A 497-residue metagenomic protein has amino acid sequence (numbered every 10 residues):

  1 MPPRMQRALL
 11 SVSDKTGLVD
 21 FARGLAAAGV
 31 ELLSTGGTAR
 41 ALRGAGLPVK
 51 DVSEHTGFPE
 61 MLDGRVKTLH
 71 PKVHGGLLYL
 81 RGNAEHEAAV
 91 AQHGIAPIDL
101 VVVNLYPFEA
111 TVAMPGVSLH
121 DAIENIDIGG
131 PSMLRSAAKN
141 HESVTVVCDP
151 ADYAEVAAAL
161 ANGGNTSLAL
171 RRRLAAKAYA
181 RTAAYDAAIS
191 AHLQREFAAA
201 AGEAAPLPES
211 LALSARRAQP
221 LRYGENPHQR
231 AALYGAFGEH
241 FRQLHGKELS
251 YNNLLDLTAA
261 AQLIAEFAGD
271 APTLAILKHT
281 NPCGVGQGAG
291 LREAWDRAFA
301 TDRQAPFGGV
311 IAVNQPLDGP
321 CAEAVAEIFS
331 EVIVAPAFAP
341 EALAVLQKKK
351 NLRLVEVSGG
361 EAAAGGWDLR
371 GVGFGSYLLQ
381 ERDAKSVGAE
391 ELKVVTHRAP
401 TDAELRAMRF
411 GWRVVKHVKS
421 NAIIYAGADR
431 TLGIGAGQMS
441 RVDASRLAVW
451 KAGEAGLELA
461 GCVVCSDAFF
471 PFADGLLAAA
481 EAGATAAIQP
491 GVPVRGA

Functional and structural regions predicted by a protein language model:
M1-H55: N-terminal glycine-/serine-/threonine-rich phosphate-binding loop
P2-L10, Y185-A187, R195-A497: ATP-dependent carboxylate/acyl-activation modules
A28, H74-G75, M114-I128, H141-V147 (+5 more regions): Flexible, glycine/proline-enriched loop segments at strand-loop-helix junctions that form or flank small-ligand binding
V30-L33, G46-P59, L100-V101, T145-V146 (+4 more regions): Short hydrophobic/aromatic-enriched beta-strand-loop microsegments
G37-F108: Glycine-rich nucleotide/cofactor/substrate-binding loop typically near the N-terminus or early in the first domain
R81-I128, R135-A138, K393-D402: Active-site/ligand-binding-proximal alpha/beta "capping" segment
P107, M133, N140-V156: Mobile "lid/hinge" segments at catalytic clefts and subdomain interfaces of large enzymes
A151, E155-L211, L221: Non-catalytic interaction/clamp surfaces of large macromolecular machines
